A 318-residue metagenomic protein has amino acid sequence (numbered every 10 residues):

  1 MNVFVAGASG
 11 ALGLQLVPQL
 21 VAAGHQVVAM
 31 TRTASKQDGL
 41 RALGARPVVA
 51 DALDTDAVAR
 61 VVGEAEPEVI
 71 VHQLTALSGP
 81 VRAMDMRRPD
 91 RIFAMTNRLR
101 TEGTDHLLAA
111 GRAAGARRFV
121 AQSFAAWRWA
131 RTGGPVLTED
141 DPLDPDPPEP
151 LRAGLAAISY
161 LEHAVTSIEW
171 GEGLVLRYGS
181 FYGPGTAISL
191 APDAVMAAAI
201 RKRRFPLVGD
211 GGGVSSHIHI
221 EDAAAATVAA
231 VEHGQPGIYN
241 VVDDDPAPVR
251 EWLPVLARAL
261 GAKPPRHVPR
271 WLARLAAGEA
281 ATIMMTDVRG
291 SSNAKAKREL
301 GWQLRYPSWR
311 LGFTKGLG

Functional and structural regions predicted by a protein language model:
V3-H25: N-terminal Rossmann NAD(P)H-binding glycine-rich loop of SDR-like oxidoreductase domains
P18, A224-A280: Mid/C-terminal beta-alpha module of Rossmann-like enzyme folds, strongest in SDR-family dehydrogenases/epimerases
R32-R41, A45-G103: NAD(P)H-binding glycine-rich loop region in Rossmannoid oxidoreductase-like domains and their noncatalytic homologs
M84-P150: Conserved Rossmann-fold NAD(P)-dependent oxidoreductase catalytic core, especially the SDR/UDP-sugar
R118, Q122-F124, Y160-G185: Conserved beta-loop-beta element that borders a ligand/cofactor-binding pocket
T132-G133, S159, G171, Y182-V195 (+2 more regions): Glycine/proline-rich active-site loop of Rossmann-fold NAD(P)-dependent oxidoreductases
D144-P150, F181, P192-I218: A conserved pocket-lining segment of Rossmann-fold NAD(P)-dependent short-chain dehydrogenase/reductase
P307-G318: Amphipathic terminal alpha-helices
